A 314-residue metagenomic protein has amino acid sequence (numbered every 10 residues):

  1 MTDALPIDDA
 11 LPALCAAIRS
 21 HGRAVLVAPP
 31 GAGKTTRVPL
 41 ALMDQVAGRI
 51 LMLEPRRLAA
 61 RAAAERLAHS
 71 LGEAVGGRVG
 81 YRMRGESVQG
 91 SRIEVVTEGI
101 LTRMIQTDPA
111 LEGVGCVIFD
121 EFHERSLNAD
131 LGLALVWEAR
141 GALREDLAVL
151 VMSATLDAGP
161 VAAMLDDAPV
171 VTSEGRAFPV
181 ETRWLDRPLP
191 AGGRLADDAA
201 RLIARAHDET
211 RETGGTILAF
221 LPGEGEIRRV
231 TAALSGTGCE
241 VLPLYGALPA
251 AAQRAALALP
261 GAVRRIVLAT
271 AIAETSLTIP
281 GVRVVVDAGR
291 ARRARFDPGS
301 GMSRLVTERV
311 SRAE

Functional and structural regions predicted by a protein language model:
M1-E314: P-loop NTPase motor module signature
